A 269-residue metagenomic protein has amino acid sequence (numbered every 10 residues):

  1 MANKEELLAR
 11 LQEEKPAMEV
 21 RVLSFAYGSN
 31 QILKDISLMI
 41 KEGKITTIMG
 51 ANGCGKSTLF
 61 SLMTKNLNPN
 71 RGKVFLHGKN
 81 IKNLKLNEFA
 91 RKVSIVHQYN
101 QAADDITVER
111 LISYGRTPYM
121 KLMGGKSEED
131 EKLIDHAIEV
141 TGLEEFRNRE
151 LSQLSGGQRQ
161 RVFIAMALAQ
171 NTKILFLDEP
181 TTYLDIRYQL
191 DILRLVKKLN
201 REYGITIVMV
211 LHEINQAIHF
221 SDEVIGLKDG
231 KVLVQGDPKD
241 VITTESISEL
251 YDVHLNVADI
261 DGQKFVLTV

Functional and structural regions predicted by a protein language model:
M18, L33-D35: Conserved structural motif at the start of ABC-family nucleotide-binding domains
M49-A51: The feature captures the beta-strand-to-loop junction immediately N-terminal to the Walker
T64: Helix-to-loop junction immediately C-terminal to a conserved catalytic motif
G72-N80, F89: Conserved ABC transporter NBD signature motif
S113, E128-F146, N171: Conserved ABC ATPase "signature" region
E150-L154: Conserved ABC ATPase signature
L175-E179: Catalytic Walker B motif of ABC-type/P-loop ATPase nucleotide-binding domains
